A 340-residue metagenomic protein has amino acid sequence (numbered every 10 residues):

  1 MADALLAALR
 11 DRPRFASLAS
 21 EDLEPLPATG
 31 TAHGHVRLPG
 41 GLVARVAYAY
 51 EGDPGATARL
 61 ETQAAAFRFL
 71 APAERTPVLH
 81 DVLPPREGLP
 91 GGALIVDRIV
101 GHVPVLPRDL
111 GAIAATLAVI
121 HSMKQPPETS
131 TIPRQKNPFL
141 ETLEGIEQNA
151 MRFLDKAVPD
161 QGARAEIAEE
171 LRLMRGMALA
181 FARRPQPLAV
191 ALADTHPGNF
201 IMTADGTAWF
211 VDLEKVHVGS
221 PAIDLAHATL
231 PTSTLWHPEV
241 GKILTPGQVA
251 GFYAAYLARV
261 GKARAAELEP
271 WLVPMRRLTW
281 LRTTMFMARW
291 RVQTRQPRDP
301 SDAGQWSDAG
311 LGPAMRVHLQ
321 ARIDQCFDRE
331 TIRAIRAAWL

Functional and structural regions predicted by a protein language model:
A2-A19, Q125-A193, T203-D205, A263-L268 (+1 more regions): An alpha-helical support segment within catalytic cores of ATP-dependent transferases
S17-A28: Short secondary-structure junctions
L26-P39, V43-A44, R175-I223, T229: Active-site acidic catalytic loop and adjacent metal/ATP-binding pocket of ATP-dependent phosphoryl transfer enzymes
L26-V158, G162-E166, A180, P185: ATP-binding pocket architecture of kinase catalytic cores
Y48-R59, W236-G247, Q296-G304: Short, flexible/disordered intra-domain loops and linkers
I113, N137, A226-A228, P300-D302: Glycine-rich, phosphate-binding/catalytic loops in enzymes
L225-A263, R277-Q296: Active-site activation/catalytic loop segments of kinase-like enzymes and analogous catalytic loops in related
A263, M285-L340: ATP/Mg2+ or Mg2+-diphosphate-binding catalytic cores that bind nucleotide phosphates or diphosphates via glycine-rich
